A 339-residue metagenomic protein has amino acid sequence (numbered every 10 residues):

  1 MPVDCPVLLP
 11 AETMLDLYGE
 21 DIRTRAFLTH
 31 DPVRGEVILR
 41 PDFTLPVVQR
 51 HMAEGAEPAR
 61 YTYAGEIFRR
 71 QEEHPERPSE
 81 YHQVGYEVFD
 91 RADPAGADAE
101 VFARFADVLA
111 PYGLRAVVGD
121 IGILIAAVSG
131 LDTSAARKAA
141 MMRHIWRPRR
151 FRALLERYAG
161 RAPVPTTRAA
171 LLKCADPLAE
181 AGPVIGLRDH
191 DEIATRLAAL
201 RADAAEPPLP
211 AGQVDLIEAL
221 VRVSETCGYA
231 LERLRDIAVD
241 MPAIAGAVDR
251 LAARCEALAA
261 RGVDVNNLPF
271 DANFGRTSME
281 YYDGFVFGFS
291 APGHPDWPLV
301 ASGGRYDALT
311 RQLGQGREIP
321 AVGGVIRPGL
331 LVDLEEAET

Functional and structural regions predicted by a protein language model:
M1-V3, L9-A11, D42-G55, Y63-L114 (+1 more regions): Positively charged, Gly/Ser-enriched RNA/tRNA-binding surfaces
P6-V37, R77: Polyanion/phosphate-binding surface patch
L15-D16, H74-E76, A127-L131, E336: Short acidic, glycine/serine/threonine-rich loops at helix termini
R23-V33, T133-P163, P292: Acidic, His- and aromatic-enriched active-site or binding-groove loops in soluble protein domains that engage sugars
E80-G85, G119-A126: Short, conserved phosphate-binding/catalytic loop or strand-edge motifs used in phosphoryl-/nucleotidyl-transfer
Y112, I125-V128: Intrinsically disordered, low-complexity, charge-biased terminal/linker regions in eukaryotic proteins
R115-V117, M141-H144, A170: Hydrophobic alpha-helical bundle cores within soluble ligand-binding/oligomerization subdomains
